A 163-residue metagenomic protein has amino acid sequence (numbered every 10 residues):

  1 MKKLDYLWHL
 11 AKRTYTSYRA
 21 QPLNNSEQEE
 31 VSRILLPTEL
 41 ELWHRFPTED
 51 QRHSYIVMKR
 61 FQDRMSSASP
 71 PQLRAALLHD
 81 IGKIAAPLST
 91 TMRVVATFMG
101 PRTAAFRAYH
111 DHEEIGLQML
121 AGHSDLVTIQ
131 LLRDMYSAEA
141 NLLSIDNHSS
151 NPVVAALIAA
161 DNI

Functional and structural regions predicted by a protein language model:
M1-E41, L142-L143, I163: Non-catalytic interface/linker regions that flank or bridge core catalytic/transmembrane domains
L40-I163: Divalent metal-dependent catalytic cores for phosphoryl transfer on phosphate-bearing substrates
